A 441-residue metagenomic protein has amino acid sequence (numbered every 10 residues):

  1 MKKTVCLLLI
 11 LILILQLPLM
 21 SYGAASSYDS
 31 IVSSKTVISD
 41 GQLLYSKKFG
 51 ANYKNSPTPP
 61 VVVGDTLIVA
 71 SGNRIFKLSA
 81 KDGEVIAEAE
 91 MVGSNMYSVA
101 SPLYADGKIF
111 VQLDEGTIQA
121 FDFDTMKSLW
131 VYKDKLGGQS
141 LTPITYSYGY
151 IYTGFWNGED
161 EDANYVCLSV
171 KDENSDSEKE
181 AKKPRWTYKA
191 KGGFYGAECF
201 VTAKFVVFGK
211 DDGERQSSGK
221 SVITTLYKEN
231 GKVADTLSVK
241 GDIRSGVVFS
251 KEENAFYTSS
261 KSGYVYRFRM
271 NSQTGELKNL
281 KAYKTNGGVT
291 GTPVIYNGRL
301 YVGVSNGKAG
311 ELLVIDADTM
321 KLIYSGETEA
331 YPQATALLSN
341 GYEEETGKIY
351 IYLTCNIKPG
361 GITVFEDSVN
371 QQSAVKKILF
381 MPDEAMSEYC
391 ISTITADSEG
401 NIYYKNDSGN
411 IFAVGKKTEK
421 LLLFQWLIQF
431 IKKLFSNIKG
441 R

Functional and structural regions predicted by a protein language model:
M1-T4: Positively charged n-region of N-terminal signal peptides that target proteins for export
L7-L8, S21: Composition-driven detection of intrinsically disordered, low-complexity segments
L9-L17: Hydrophobic core
Y22-I438: Noncatalytic, solvent-exposed loop/strand surfaces of beta-propeller-type extracellular/periplasmic domains
